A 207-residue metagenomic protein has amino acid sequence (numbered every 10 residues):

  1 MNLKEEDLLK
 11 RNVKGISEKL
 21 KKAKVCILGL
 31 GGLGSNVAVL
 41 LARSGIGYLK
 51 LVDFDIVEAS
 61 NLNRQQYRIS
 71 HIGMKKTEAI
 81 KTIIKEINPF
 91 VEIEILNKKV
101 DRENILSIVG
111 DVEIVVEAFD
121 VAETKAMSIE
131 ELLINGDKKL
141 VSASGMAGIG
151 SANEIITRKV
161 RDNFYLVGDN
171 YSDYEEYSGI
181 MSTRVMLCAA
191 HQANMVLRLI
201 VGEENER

Functional and structural regions predicted by a protein language model:
M1-V25: N-terminal charged helix/coil linker that caps or initiates catalytic domains
I27-L30, L51: Hydrophobic Val/Ile/Leu positions in short beta-strands of Rossmann-like dinucleotide-binding domains
L33-G34: Hydrophobic/small residue at the entry helix of a nucleotide-binding pocket
V37-A38, I80: Hydrophobic residues within alpha-helices that form the first helical element adjacent to the glycine-rich loop
R43-Y48, D137: Conserved S-adenosyl-L-methionine
D53-I87: Glycine-rich phosphate-binding loop and adjoining beta1-alpha1-beta2 segment of Rossmann-like nucleotide-binding folds
T77-I83, I87-V112, F119-A122: A structured beta-alpha segment of the ubiquitous adenosine-cofactor-binding alpha/beta core
S107-I114, A118-R207: Glycine-rich phosphate/adenylate-binding loop
